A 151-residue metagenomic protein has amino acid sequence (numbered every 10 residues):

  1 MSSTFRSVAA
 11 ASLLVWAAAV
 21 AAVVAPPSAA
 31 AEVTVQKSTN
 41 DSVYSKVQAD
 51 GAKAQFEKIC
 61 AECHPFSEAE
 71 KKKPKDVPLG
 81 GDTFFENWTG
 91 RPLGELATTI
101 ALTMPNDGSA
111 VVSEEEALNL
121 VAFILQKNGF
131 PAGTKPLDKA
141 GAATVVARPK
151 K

Functional and structural regions predicted by a protein language model:
M1-K46, A143-K151: N-terminal export/targeting leaders of redox proteins
L14-V15, T89-P92, D138: Alpha-helix capping and helix-coil boundary motifs
K37, S109-K151: Flexible coil segments in periplasmic/lumen-exposed cytochrome c-class electron-transfer proteins
T39-D41, K46-A49, K53-L79, T83 (+3 more regions): Periplasmic/extracellular electron-transfer cofactor-ligation site, primarily the c-type cytochrome heme-c attachment
D50-A54, K58, G94, T98 (+3 more regions): Solvent-exposed, polar/charged alpha-helical surfaces in well-ordered, non-transmembrane soluble domains, broadly
L79-T98, N106-L118: Electron-transfer interface patches adjacent to heme c in soluble/periplasmic c-type cytochromes and di-/multiheme
